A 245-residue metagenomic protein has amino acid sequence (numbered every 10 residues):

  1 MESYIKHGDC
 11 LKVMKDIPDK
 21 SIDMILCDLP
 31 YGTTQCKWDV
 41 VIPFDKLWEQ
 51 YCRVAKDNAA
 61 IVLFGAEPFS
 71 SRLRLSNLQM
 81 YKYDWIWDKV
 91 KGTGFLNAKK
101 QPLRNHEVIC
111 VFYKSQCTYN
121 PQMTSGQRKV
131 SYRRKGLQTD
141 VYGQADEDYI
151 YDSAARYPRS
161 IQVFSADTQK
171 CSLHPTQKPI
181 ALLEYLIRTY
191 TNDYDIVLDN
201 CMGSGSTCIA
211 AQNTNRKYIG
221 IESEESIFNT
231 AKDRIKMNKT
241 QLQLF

Functional and structural regions predicted by a protein language model:
M1-N229: Core catalytic lobe of class I
K232-F245: Short, conserved SAM-binding/catalytic segment of Class I S-adenosyl-L-methionine-dependent methyltransferases
